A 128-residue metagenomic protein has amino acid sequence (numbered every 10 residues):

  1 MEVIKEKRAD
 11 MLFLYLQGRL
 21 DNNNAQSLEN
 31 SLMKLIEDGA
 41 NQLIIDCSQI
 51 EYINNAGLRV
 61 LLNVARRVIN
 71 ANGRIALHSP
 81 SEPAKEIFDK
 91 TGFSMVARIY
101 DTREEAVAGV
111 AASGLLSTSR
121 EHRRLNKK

Functional and structural regions predicted by a protein language model:
M1, M95-V107, K128: A short, terminal or domain-edge coil/loop segment
M1-I4, S31-L32, N54, V107: Short low-complexity stretches enriched in small and charged residues
M1-Y15, K127: Short beta-strand/loop segment at the start of cytosolic alpha/beta domains
I4, H78, Y100: General small-molecule cofactor/ligand-binding pocket signal
R8-D10, E82, E104: Residues that form or immediately flank small-molecule/cofactor binding pockets and catalytic motifs
R19, R123-K127: Amphipathic, soluble alpha/beta structural segments
L20-A97: Amphipathic alpha-helical interaction surfaces in cytosolic regulatory modules
D101-R124: A charged, well-structured terminal subsegment
